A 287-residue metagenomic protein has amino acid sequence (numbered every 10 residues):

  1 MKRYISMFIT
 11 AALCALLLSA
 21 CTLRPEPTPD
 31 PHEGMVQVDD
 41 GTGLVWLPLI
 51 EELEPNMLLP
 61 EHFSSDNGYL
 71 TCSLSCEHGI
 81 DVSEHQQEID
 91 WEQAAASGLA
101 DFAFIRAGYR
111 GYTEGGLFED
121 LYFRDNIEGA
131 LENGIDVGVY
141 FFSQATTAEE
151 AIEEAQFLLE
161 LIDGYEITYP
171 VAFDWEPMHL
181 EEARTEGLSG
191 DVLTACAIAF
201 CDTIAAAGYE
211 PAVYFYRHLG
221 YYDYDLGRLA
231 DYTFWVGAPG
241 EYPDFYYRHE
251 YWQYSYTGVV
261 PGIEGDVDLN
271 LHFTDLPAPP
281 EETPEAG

Functional and structural regions predicted by a protein language model:
M1-Y4: Positively charged n-region of N-terminal signal peptides that target proteins for export
S6-C14: Sec-dependent N-terminal signal peptides
L18-A20: C-terminal motif of bacterial Sec signal peptides marking the signal peptidase cleavage site
T22-R24: Bacterial signal peptide processing site
D30-E88, G227-G287: Functionally critical loop-and-helix segments that line ligand-binding/catalytic clefts of soluble enzyme domains
V36, I50-F63, A95-S97, N126-E128 (+2 more regions): Short low-complexity stretches enriched in small and charged residues
L74-A199, A205: Substrate-binding cleft of extracellular glycoside hydrolase catalytic domains
L161-V171, W175-E285: Surface-exposed substrate-engagement region within the catalytic domains of secreted or surface-exposed extracellular
